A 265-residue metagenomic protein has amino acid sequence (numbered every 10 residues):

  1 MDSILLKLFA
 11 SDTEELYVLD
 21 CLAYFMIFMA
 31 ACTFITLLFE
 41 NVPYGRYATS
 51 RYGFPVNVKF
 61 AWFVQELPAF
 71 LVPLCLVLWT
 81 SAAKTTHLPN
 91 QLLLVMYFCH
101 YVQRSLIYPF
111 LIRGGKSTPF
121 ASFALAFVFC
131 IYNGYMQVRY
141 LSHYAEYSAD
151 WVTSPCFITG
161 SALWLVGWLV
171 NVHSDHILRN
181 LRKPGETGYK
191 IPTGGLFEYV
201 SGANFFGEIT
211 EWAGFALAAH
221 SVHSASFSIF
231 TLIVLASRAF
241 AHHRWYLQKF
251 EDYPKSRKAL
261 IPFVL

Functional and structural regions predicted by a protein language model:
M1-A82: N-terminal signal-anchor/initial transmembrane insertion module of eukaryotic multi-pass membrane proteins
D2-F34, L76, V128-F129, Y144-L265: Hydrophobic transmembrane alpha-helices
Y44-F63, P119-V128, K190-F197, R257-F263: Juxtamembrane helix-capping/reentrant segments at transmembrane boundaries
A48, A82-T86, S228-I233: Short, charged low-complexity linear motifs
P55, L78-H143: Intramembrane catalytic core of multi-pass membrane enzymes that act on lipidic substrates
N57-V64, L88-Q91, V95-F98, P155 (+3 more regions): Aromatic-acidic/polar surface patches that form glycan- and anion
Q65, V102-Q103, V166, S201: Single, functionally critical "micro-switch" positions that shape active/binding sites and transmembrane helices
